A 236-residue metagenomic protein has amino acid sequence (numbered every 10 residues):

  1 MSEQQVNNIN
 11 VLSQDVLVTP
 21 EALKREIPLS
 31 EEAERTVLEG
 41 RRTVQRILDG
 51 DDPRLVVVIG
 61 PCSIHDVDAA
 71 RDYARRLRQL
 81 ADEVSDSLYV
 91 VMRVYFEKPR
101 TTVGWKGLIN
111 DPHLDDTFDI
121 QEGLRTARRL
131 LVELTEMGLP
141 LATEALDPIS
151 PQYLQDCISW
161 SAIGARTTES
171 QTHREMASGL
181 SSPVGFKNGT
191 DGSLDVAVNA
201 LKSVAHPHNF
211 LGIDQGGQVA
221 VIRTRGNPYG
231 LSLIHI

Functional and structural regions predicted by a protein language model:
N10-L48: N- or domain-start disorder-to-order transition segments that initiate the globular core
V56-A69: Conserved phosphate/anionic-ligand binding catalytic regions in large, soluble enzymes, centered on
V57-I59, V90-V94, L141-T143, V184-F186 (+1 more regions): Hydrophobic faces of well-ordered beta-strands that scaffold small-molecule active sites in alpha/beta enzyme cores
C62, R93-E97, E144-P148, G189-D191 (+1 more regions): Active-site beta-loop-alpha junctions enriched in small/polar residues
D72-S150: A generic, well-ordered mixed alpha/beta core segment in the N-terminal half of proteins
D111-A127, W160-V184: Acidic, His- and aromatic-enriched active-site or binding-groove loops in soluble protein domains that engage sugars
S170-Q218: Aromatic/basic-lined ligand-recognition segments that form π-stacking hydrophobic pockets flanked by Lys/Arg to engage
I234-I236: Conserved small/polar residues in nucleotide/adenosyl-binding loops
